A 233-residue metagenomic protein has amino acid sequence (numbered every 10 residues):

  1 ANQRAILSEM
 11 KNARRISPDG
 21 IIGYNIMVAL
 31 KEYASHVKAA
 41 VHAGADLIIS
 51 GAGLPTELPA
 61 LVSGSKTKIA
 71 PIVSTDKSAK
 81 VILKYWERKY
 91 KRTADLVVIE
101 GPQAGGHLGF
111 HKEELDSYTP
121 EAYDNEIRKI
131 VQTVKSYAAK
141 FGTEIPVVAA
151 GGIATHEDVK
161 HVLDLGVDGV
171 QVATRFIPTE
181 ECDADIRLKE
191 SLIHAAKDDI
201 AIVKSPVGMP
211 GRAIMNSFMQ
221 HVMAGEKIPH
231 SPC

Functional and structural regions predicted by a protein language model:
A1-K140: Active-site entrance/lid segments in N-terminal catalytic domains of soluble metabolic enzymes
L54-P55, I153-T155: Gly/Ser/Thr-rich loops at beta-strand to alpha-helix junctions that form or flank small-molecule/cofactor-binding
A104-V148, A154-C233: Conserved active-site-proximal phosphate/metal-binding subdomains
